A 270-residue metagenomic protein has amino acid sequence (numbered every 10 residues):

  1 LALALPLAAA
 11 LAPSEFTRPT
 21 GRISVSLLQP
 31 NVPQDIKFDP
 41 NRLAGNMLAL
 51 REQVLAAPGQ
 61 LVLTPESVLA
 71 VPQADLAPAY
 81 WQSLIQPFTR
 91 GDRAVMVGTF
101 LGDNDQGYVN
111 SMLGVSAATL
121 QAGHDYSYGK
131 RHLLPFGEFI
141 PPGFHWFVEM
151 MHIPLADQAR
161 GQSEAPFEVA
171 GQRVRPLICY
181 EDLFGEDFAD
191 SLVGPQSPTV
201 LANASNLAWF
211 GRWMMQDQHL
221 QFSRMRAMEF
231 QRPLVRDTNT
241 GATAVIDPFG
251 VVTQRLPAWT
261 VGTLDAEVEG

Functional and structural regions predicted by a protein language model:
L1-T17: Internal/C-terminal transmembrane anchor helices
P13-G270: Soluble catalytic domains of enzymes that build or remodel membrane lipids, polysaccharides, and related
